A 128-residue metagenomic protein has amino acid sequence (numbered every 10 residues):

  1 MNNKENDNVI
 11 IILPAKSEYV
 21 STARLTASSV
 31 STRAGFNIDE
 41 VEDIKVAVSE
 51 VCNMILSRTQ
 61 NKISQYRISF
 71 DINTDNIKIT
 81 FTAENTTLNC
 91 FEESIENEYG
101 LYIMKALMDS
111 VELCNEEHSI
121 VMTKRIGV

Functional and structural regions predicted by a protein language model:
M1-I10, M54-V128: Conserved beta-strand-loop-beta-strand hairpin that lines the nucleotide-binding pocket of ATP/GTP-utilizing enzymes
M1-V46: Bergerat-fold GHKL ATPase/HATPase_c domain
T26, V30, D43, A47 (+3 more regions): Generic alpha-helical hydrophobic packing signal
I38-K62: Conserved ATP-binding N-box helix of the HATPase_c
